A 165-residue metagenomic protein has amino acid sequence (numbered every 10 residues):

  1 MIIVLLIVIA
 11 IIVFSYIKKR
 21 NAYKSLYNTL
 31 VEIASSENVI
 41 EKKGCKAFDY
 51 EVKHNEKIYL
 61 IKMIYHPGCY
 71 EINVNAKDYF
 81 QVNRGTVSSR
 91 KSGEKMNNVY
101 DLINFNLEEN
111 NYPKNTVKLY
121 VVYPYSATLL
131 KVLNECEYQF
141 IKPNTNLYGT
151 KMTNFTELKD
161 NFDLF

Functional and structural regions predicted by a protein language model:
M1-A47, V52-L60, I64-N75, Y79-F165: Surface-exposed interaction regions that form or flank ligand-binding interfaces
